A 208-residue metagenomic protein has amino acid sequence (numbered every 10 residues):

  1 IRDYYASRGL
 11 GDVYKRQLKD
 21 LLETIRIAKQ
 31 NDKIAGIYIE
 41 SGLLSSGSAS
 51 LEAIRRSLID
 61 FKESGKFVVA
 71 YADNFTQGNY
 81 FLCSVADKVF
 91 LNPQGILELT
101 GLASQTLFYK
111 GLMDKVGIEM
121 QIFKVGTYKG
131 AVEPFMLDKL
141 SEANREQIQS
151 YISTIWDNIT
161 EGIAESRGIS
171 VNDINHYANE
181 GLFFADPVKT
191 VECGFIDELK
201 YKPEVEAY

Functional and structural regions predicted by a protein language model:
I1, T24, S57, N79 (+3 more regions): Residues within well-ordered alpha-helices
I1-Y14: Single conserved hydrophobic/aromatic residue that forms the stacking wall/gate of nucleotide- or nucleobase-binding
K15, E40-S48, F67-D73, G95-T100 (+3 more regions): Second-shell loop/turn segments in exported
Q17-K88: Membrane-embedded segments
L21, I54, T76, T106 (+2 more regions): Generic non-transmembrane alpha-helix signal with a bias for helix starts/N-cap capping motifs
D32-G36, A49, E63, F75-G78 (+7 more regions): Extracytoplasmic
V69, D73-K129, E198-Y208: Flexible, acidic/glycine-enriched loop-and-adjacent beta/alpha segments that face the extracytoplasmic/periplasmic side
K110-P187, V191-Y208: Charged, glycine-interspersed solvent-exposed loop segments at helix/strand-loop junctions that cap or gate access
